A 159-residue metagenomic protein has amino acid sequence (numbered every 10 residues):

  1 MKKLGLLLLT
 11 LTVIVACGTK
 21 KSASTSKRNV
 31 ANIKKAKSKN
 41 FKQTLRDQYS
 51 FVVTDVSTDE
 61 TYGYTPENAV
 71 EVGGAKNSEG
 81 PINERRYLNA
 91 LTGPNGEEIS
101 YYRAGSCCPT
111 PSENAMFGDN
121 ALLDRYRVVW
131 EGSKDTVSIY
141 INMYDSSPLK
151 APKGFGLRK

Functional and structural regions predicted by a protein language model:
K2-L8: Sec-dependent signal peptide recognition, specifically the positively charged N-region followed immediately by
L11-T12: Repetitive helical segments and hydrophobic/amphipathic motifs
V15-A16: C-terminal motif of bacterial Sec signal peptides marking the signal peptidase cleavage site
T19: Short, conserved catalytic or interaction motifs in soluble domains
S22-L122, G132-K159: N-terminal secretory-pathway/extracellular module detecting exported/lumenal segments and adjacent signal-anchor/first
